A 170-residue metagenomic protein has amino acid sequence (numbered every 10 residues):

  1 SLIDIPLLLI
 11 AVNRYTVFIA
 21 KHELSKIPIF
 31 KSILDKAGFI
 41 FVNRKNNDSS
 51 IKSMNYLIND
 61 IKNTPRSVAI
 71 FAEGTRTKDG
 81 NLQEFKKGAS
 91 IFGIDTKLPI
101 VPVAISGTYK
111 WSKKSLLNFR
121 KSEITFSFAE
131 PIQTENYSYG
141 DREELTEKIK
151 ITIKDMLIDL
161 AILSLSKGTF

Functional and structural regions predicted by a protein language model:
S1-N47: Catalytic core of membrane glycerolipid acyltransferases/transacylases, capturing the structured, soluble-facing
I10, I51-F170: Non-catalytic C-terminal accessory region of glycerolipid acyltransferases and related lyso-lipid remodeling enzymes
